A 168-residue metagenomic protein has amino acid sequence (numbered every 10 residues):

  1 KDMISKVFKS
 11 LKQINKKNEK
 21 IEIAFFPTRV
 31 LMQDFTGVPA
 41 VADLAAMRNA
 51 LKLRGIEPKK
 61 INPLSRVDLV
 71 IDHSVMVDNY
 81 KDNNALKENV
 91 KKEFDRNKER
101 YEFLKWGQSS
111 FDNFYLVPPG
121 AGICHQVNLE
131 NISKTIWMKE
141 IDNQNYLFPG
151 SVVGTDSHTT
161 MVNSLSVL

Functional and structural regions predicted by a protein language model:
K1-L168: Fe-S-dependent hydro-lyases/dehydratases of central metabolism
